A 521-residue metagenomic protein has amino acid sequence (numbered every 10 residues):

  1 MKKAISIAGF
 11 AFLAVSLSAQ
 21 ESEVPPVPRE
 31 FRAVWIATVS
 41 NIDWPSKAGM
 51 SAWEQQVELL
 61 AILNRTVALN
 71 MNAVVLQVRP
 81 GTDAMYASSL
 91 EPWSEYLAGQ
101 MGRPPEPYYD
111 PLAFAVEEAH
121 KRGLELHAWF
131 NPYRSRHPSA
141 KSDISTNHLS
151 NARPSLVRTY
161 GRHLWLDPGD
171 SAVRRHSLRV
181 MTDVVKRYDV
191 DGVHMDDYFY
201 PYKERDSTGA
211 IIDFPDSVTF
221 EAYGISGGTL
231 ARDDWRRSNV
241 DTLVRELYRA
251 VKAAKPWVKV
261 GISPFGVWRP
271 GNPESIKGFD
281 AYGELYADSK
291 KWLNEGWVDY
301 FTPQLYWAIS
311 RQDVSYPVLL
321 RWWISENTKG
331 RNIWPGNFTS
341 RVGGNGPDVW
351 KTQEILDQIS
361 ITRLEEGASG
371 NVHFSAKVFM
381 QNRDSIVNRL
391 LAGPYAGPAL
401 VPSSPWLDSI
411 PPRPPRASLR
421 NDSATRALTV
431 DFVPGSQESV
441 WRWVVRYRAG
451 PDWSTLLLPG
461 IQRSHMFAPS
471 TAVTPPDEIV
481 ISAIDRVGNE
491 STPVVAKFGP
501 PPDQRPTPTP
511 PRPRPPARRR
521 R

Functional and structural regions predicted by a protein language model:
R29, A37-V57, A128, Y133-R187 (+1 more regions): Active-site-adjacent "subsite" loops/lids of carbohydrate-active enzymes
V57-D83, R187, W297: Catalytic domains of carbohydrate-active enzymes, especially glycoside hydrolases
A84-G99, R134-Y160, D197-I225, P273-D280: Aromatic- and acidic-residue-enriched segments that line the glycan-binding/catalytic groove of carbohydrate-active
P215, E221-S275, F279-N345: Glycoside hydrolase catalytic-domain groove-lining segments
S289-K290, N294-Q312, K329-L407: Substrate-binding cleft of secreted/luminal carbohydrate-active enzymes
R426-S439: Conserved aromatic anchor
P469-E490: Beta-strand-rich modules
R486-P508: Extracellular fibronectin type III
